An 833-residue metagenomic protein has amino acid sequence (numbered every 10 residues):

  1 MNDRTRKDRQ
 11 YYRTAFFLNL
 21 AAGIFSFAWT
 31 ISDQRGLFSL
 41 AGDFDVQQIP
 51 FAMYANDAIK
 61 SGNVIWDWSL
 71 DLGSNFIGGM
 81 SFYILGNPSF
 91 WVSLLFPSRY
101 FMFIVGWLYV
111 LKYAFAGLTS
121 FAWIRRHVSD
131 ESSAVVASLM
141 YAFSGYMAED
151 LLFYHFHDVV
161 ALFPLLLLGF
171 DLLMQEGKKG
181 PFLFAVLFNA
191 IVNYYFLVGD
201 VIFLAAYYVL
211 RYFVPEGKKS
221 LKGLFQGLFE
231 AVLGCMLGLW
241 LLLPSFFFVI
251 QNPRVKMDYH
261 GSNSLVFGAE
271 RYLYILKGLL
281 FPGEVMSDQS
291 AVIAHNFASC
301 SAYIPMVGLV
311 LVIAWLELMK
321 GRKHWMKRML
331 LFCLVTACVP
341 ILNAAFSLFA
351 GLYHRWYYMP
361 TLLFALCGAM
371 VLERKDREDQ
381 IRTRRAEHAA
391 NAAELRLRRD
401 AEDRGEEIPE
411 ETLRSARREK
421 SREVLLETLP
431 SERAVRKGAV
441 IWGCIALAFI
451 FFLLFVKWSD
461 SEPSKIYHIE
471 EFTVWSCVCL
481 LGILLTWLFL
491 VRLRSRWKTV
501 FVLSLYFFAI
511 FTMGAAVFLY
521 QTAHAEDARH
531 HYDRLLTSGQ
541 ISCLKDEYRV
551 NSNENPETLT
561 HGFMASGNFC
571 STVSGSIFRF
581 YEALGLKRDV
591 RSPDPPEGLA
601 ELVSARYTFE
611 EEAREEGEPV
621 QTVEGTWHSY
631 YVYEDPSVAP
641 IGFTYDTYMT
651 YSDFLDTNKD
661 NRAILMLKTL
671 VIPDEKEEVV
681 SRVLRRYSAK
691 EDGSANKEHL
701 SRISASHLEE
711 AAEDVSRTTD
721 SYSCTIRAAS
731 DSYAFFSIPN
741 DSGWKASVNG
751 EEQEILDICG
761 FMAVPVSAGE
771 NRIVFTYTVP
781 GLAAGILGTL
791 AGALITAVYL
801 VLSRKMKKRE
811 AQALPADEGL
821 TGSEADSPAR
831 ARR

Functional and structural regions predicted by a protein language model:
M1-S32, Q226, L488-R492, R496-S504 (+1 more regions): Start-transfer (signal-anchor) and selected internal transmembrane alpha helices of multi-pass inner/ER membrane
N2-R4, D8, E677-L820, R833: Active-site-proximal, structured, solvent-exposed surfaces of multi-pass membrane proteins that position macromolecular
N19, Y113-R126, S132-F213, Q226-F246 (+2 more regions): Membrane-embedded helix bundles of polyisoprenyl
A22-G117, L139-V160, V249-R254, S262-I304: Membrane-interface coil-to-helix junctions
V46, P50-A55, L224, A231-L318 (+5 more regions): Periplasmic/ER-lumenal interhelical loops and adjacent helix-loop junctions in multi-pass membrane proteins
L95, H468-E471, T499-S732, S737-W744 (+1 more regions): Soluble catalytic regions of membrane-associated enzymes that act on cell-envelope and secretory-pathway components
G177, F196, R328-H388, E394 (+3 more regions): Contiguous transmembrane helix-bundle modules in multi-pass membrane proteins
G217-F225, V312-L334: Membrane-interface helix-loop-helix junctions at transmembrane boundaries of multi-pass membrane enzymes, predominantly
